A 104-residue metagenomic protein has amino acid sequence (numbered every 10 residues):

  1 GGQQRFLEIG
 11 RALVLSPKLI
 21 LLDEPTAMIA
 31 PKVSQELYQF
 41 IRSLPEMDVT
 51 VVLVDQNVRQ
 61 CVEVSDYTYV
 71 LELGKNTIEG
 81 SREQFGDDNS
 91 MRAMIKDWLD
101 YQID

Functional and structural regions predicted by a protein language model:
E8-I9: Hydrophobic anchor residue at the start of the ABC signature
A12-L13: ABC ATPase C-loop
S16: Conserved catalytic motifs of ABC-family nucleotide-binding domains
I20-E24: Catalytic Walker B motif of ABC-type/P-loop ATPase nucleotide-binding domains
S34-M47: Helical segment within the ABC ATPase nucleotide-binding domain
D55-Q56: H-loop/switch region of ABC-family ATPase nucleotide-binding domains
E63-V70: Conserved catalytic segment of ABC-fold P-loop ATPases
V70-T77, D87-D104: C-terminal boundary and immediately downstream tail of ABC-type ATPase nucleotide-binding domains
